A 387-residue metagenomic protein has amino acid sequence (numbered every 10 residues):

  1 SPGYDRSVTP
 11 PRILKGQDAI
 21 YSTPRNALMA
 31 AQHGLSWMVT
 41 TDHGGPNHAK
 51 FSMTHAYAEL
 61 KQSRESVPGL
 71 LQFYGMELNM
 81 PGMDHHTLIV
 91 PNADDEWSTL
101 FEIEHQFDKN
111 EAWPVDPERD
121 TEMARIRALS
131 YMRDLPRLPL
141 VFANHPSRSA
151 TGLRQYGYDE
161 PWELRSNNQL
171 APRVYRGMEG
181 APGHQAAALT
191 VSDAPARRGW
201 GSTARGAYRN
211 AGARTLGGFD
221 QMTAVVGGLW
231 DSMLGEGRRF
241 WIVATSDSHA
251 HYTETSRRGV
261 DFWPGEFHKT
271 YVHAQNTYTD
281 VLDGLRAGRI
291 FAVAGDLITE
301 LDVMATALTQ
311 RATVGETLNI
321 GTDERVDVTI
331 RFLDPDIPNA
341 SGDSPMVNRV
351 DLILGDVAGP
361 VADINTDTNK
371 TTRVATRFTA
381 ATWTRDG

Functional and structural regions predicted by a protein language model:
S1-E160, L164, A224-V225, T245-S248: A metal-dependent hydrolase metal-coordination microenvironment
P2-P24, N47, H55-A58, D95-T121 (+6 more regions): Surface-exposed intrinsically disordered loops and tails
Y4-D5, T40-P46, Y57, T215-Q221 (+1 more regions): C-terminal functional module detector
T9, P114-D261, M346-T366: Domain-core and long-helix interface of multi-subunit machines
S63-R64, R165-N167, I337-G342: Alpha-helix termini
E65, G69, A93-F107, D159-G183 (+2 more regions): Acidic, His- and aromatic-enriched active-site or binding-groove loops in soluble protein domains that engage sugars
L70, H86-T87, R176, T270 (+2 more regions): A broad, low-specificity signal marking well-ordered, structured residues that form hydrophobic/aromatic
Y74, V90-P91, A143, G180 (+3 more regions): Hydrophobic side chains in beta-strands
